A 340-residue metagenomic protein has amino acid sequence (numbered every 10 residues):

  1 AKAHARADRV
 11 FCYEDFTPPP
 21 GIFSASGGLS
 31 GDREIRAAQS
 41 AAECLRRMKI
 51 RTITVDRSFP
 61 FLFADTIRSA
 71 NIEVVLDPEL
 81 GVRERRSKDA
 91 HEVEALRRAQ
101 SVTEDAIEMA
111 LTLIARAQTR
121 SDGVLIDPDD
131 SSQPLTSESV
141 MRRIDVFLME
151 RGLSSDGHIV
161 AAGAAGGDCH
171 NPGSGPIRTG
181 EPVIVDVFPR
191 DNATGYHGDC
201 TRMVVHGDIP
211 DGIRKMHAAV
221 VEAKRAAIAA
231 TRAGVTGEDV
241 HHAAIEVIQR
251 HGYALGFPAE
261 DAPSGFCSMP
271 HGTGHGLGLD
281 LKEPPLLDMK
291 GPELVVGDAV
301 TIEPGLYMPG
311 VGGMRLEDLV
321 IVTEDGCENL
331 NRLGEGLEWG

Functional and structural regions predicted by a protein language model:
A1-G340: Active-site neighborhoods and metal-handling regions in enzymes and metal-associated proteins
